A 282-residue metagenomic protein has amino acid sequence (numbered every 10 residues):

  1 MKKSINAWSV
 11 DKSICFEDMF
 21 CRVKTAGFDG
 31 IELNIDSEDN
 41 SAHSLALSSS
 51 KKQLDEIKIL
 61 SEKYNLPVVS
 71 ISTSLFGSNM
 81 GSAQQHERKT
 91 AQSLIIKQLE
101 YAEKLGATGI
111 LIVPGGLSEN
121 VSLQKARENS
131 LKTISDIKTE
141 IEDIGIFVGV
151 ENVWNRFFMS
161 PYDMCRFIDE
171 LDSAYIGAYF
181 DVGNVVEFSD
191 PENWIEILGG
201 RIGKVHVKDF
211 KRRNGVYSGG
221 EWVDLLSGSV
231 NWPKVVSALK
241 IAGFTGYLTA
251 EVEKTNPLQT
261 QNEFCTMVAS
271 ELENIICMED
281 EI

Functional and structural regions predicted by a protein language model:
M1-E103, S135, S173, R212 (+1 more regions): N-terminal pre-domain/capping segments
K2, I31, S37, K125 (+2 more regions): Acidic/histidine-rich catalytic cores of soluble enzymes
S9-D11, I35-D39, S74-G77, P114-S118 (+4 more regions): Active-site-proximal loop/turn and secondary-structure-junction residues that shape catalytic pockets, frequently
V10, T249-T266: A short, acidic, flexible beta-alpha connecting loop/helix-capping segment that sits on the rim of active
E32, S70-S72, L111, G149 (+2 more regions): Conserved beta-strand positions in the central sheet of alpha/beta enzyme cores
D39-S44, G77-S82, G116-L123, E187-F188 (+2 more regions): A short acidic, helix-capping loop that chelates divalent metal ions and anchors anionic groups
A102-V121, I144-N152, T249: Active-site groove signature of glycoside hydrolases
